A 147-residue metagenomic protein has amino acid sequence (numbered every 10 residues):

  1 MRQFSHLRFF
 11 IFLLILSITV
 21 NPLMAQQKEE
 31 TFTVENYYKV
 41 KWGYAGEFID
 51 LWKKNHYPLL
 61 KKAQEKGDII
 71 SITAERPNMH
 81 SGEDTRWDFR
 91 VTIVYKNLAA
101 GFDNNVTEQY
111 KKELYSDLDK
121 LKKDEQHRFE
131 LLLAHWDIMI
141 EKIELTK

Functional and structural regions predicted by a protein language model:
M1-K28: Bacterial Sec-dependent N-terminal signal peptides
Q26-E47: Immediate post-signal-peptide N-terminus of mature secreted/exported proteins
E35-Y37, I138-K142: Short amphipathic
V40-W52, E83, I93: Extracytoplasmic/periplasmic, Sec-exported soluble proteins
G46-S71: Short amphipathic alpha-helical segments
K62-I70, D84-R86, T92-I140: An amphipathic, aromatic/His-enriched active-site/gating alpha helix that lines ligand/cofactor pockets
R76-H80: A cross-kingdom feature marking solvent-exposed beta-strand/loop segments within repeated, beta-rich binding/scaffold
T146-K147: Short, solvent-exposed mixed-charge patches
